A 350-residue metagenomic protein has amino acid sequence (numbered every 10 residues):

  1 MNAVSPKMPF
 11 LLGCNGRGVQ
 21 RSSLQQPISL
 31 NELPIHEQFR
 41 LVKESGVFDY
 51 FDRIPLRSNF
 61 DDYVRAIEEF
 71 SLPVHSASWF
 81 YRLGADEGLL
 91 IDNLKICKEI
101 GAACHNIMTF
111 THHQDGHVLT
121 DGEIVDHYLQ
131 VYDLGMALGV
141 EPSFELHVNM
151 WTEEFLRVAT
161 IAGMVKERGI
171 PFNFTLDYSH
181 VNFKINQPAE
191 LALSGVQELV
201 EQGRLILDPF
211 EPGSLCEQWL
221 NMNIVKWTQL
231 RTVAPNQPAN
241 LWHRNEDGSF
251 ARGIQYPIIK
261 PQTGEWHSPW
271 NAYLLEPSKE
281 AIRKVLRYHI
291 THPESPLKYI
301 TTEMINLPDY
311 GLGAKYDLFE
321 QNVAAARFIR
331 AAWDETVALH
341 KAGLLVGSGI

Functional and structural regions predicted by a protein language model:
N2-L41, F155-F172, N182-I350: Histidine-acidic metal/acid-base catalytic patches
P6-G13, G18, D61-A77, D86: Mobile, glycine- and charge-enriched loop segments and immediately flanking short secondary-structure elements within
K7-G13, F48-D52, P73-S76, A103-N106 (+4 more regions): Structural preference for beta-strand elements that scaffold enzyme active sites
R21-S22, I28-N31, D49-Y63, F80-L89 (+6 more regions): Acidic-and-aromatic substrate-binding clefts and catalytic sites of carbohydrate-active enzymes
S29-N59, I96-C104: Catalytic domains of carbohydrate-active enzymes, especially glycoside hydrolases
L41-S45, A66-I67, C97, V131 (+4 more regions): Generic structural signal for hydrophobic
V42, I67, C97, P142 (+3 more regions): Conserved, mostly hydrophobic/aromatic
P73, R82-L176, N182-F183: Active-site acidic/histidine proton-transfer and metal-coordination neighborhood in alpha/beta enzyme cores
